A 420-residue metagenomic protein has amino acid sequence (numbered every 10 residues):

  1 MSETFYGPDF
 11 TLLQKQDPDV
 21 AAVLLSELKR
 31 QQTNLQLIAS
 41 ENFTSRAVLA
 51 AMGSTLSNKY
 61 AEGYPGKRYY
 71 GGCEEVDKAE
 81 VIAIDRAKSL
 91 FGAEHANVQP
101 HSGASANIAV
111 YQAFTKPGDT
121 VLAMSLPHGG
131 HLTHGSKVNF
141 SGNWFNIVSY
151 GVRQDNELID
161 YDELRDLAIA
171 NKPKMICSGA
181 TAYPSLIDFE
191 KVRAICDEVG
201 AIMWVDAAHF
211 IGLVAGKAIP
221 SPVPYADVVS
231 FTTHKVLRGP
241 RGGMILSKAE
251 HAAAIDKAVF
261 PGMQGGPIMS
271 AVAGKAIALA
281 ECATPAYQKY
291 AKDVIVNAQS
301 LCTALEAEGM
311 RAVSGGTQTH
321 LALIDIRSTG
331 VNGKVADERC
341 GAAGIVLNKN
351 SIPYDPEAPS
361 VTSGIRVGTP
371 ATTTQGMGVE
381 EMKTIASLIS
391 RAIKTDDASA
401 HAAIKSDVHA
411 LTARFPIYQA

Functional and structural regions predicted by a protein language model:
M1-I82, A194, S406, T412-A413 (+1 more regions): N-terminal glycine-rich, Lys/His-bearing helix-loop that initiates the first secondary-structure elements of many
S2-P18, N297, P359-A420: PLP-dependent enzyme catalytic core of the Aspartate aminotransferase-like
E3-T4, E27-T33, K59-P65, P173 (+5 more regions): Short acidic (Asp/Glu) and glycine-rich catalytic loops that position anionic groups and cofactors
N34, P65-G66, H95-A96, G266-M269 (+5 more regions): Flexible, glycine/charged-enriched surface loops at secondary-structure junctions
Y69, D293-Q299, G315-D325, P356-A358 (+1 more regions): A glycine-rich phosphate-binding loop feature that marks nucleotide/adenosyl-phosphate handling sites
K78, I82, R86-G309, T369: Conserved PLP-enzyme active-site core in the AAT-like
R153-N156, E281-A283, S328-G330, A371-G376 (+1 more regions): A generic structural motif
R311-G376: Conserved PLP-binding catalytic core of the aspartate aminotransferase-like
